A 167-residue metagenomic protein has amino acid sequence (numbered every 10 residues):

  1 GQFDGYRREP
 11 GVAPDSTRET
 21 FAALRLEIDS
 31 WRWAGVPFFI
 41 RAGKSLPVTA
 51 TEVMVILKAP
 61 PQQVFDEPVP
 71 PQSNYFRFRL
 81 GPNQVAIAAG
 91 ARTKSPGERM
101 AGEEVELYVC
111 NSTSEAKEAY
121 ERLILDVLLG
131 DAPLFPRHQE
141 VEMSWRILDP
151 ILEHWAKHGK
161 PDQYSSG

Functional and structural regions predicted by a protein language model:
G1-G167: Secretory/organelle targeting and membrane-embedding segments
